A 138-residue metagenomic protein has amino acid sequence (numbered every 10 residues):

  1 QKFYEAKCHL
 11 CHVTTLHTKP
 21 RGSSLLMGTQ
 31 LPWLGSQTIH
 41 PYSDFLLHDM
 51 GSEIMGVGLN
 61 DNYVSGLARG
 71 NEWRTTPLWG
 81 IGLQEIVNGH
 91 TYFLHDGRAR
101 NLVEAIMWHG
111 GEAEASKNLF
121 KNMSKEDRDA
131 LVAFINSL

Functional and structural regions predicted by a protein language model:
Q1-H95, E104-M107: Short glycine/threonine-rich turn/loop motifs
Q1-K2, V13-G22, A115-L138: Post-cleavage N-terminal segment of exported redox proteins
A6, W108-G111, F134-S137: Residues within well-ordered alpha-helical secondary structure of globular protein domains
I106-N118: Short helix/strand-capping connector loops at secondary-structure junctions
